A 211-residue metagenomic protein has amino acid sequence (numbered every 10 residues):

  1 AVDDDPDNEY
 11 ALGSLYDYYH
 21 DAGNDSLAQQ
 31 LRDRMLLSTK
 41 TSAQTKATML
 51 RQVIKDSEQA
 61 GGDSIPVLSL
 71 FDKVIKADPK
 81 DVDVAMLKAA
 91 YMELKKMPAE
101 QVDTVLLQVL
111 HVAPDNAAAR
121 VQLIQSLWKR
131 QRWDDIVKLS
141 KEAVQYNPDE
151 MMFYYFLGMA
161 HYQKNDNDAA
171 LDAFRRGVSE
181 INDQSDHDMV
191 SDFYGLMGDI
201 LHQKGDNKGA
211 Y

Functional and structural regions predicted by a protein language model:
A1-G209: Alpha-solenoid helical repeat scaffolds
